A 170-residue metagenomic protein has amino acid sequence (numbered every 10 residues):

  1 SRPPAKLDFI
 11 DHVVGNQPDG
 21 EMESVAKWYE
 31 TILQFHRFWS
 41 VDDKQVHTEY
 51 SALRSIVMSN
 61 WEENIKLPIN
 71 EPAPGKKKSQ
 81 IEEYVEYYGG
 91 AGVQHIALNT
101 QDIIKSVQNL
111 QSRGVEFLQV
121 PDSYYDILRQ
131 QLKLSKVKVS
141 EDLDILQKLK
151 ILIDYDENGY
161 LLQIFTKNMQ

Functional and structural regions predicted by a protein language model:
S1-F38, H47-Q170: Glyoxalase I/VOC metalloenzyme domain signal
D42: Active-site and NAD+-binding cores of ADP-ribose-processing enzymes
